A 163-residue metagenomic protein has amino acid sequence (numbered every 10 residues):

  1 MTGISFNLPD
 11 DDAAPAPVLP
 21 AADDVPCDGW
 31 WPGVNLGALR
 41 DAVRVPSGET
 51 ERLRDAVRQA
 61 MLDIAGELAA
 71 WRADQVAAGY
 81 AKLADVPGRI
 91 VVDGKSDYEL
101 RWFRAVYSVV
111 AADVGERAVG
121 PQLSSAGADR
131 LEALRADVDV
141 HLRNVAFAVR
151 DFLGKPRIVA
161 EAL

Functional and structural regions predicted by a protein language model:
M1-V86, V91, F147-L163: Conserved short "hinge" loops at termini or chain/domain junctions
G94, Y98-L163: Short loop/turn elements at secondary-structure junctions
